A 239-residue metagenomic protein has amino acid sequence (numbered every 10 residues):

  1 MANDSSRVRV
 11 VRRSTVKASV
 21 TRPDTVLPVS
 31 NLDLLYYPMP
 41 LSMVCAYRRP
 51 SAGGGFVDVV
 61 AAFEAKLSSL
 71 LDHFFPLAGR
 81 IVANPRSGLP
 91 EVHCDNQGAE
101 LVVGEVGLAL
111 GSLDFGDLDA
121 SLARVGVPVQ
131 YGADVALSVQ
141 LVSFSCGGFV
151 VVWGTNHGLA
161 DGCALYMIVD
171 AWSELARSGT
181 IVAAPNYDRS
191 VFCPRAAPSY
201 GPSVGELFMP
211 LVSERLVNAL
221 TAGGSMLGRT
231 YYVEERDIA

Functional and structural regions predicted by a protein language model:
M1-L32: Long, contiguous juxta-domain segments that are non-catalytic but functionally important
V11, R22, P38, S42-P76 (+1 more regions): Soluble acyl-CoA-dependent acyltransferase catalytic core bearing the H(X)4D motif
L34-Y36: Membrane-embedded alpha-helical hairpins and interfacial helices in multi-pass inner-membrane proteins
